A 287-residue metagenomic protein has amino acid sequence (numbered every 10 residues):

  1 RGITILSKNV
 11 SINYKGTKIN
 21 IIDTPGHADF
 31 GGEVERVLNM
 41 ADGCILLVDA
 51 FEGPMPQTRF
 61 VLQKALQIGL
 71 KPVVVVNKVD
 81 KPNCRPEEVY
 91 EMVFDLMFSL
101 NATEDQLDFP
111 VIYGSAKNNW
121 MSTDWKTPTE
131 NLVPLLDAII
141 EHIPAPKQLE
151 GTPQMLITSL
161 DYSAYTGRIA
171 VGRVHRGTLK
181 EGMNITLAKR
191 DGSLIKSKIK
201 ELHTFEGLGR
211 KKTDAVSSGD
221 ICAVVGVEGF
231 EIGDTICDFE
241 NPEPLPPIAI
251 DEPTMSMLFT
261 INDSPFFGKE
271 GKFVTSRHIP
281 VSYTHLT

Functional and structural regions predicted by a protein language model:
R1-N39: Switch I (G2) and immediately adjacent beta-strands of P-loop GTPase domains
G2, D23, V37, I45 (+9 more regions): Residue-level signature of catalytic and energy-coupling elements of molecular machines, predominantly ATP/GTP-dependent
A28, A41-R59, P72-V73, V79-E87: Conserved Switch II/interswitch segment of TRAFAC-class P-loop GTPases
C44-L47, G69-N77, E104-G114: Conserved beta-strand/loop subsegment of P-loop NTPase cores
V74-V76, P253-K269: Short, hydrophobic beta-strand segments
V79-E104, W125-T127: GTPase G-domain guanine-specificity segment
F98-I232, N262: Conserved catalytic-core segments of large NTP-driven translation/proteostasis enzymes
T284-T287: Conserved small/polar residues in nucleotide/adenosyl-binding loops
